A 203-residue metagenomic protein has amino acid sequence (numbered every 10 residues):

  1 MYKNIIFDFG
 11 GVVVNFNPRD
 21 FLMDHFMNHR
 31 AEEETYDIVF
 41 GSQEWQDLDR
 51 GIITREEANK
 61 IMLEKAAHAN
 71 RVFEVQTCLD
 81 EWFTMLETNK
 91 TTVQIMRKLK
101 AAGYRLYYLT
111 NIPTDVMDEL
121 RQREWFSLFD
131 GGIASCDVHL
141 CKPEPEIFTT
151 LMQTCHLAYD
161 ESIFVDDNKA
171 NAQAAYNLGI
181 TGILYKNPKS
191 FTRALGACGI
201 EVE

Functional and structural regions predicted by a protein language model:
M1-G41, R193: Active-site neighborhood of HAD-like aspartate-dependent phosphohydrolases
N4, C141-K169: Conserved Lys-Pro-Asp/Glu-containing loop-to-beta segment of HAD-superfamily phosphomonoesterases, centered on
D8-G11, G51, L99, Y108 (+2 more regions): Generic structural signal for small/hydrophobic residues in well-ordered secondary structure, especially within
Q46-C78: A metal-dependent, Asp-based hydrolase signature
F73-Y107, P145: Short, acidic loop-to-helix structural element flanking the phosphoryl-transfer center in phosphate-processing enzymes
V93-A101, M152, A172, Y176: Surface-exposed amphipathic alpha-helices with a cationic face
Q122-C136, I200: Structural recognition of alpha->loop->beta junctions
Y159-G196: Acidic, Mg2+-coordinating phosphoryl-transfer loop and its flanking beta/alpha structural elements, shared across
